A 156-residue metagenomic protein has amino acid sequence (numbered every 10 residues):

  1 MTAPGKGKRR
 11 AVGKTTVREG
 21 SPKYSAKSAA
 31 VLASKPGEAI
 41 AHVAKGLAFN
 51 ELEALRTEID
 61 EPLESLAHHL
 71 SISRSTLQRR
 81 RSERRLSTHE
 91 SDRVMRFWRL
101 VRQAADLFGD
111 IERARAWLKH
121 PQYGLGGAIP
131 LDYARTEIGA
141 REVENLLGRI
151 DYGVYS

Functional and structural regions predicted by a protein language model:
M1-S156: Non-transmembrane "mature" sequence context
